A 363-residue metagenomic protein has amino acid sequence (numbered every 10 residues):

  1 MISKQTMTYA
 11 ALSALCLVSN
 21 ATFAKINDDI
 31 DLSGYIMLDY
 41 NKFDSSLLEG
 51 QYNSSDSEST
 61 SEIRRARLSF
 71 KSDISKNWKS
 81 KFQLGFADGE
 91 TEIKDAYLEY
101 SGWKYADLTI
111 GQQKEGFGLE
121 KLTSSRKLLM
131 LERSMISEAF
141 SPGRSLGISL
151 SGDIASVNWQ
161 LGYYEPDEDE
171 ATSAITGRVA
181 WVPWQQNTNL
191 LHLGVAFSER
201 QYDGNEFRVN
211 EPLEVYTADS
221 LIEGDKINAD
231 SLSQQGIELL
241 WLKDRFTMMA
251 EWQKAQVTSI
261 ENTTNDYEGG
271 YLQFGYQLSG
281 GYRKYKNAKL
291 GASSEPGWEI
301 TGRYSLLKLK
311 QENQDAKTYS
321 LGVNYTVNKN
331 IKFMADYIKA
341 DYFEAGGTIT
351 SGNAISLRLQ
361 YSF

Functional and structural regions predicted by a protein language model:
M1-N27: Cleavable N-terminal export/targeting peptides
K25-S45, E49-D203, Y271, Y276-S293 (+2 more regions): Outer membrane beta-barrel
I26-N27, L47-L48, N53-S55, E206-F363: Outer-membrane beta-barrel pore domains
